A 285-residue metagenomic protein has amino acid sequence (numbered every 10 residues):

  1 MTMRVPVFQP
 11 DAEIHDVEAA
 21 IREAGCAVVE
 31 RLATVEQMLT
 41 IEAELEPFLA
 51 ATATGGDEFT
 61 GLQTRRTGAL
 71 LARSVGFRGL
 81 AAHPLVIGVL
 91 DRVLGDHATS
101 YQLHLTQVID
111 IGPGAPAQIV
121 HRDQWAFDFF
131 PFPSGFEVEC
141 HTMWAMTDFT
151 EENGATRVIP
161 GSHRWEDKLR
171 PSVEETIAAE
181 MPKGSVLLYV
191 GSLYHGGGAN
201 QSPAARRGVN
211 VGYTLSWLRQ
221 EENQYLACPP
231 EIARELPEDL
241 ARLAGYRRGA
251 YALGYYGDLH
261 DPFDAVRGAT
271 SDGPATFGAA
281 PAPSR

Functional and structural regions predicted by a protein language model:
M1-A24, V29-D128: Non-heme Fe(II)-dependent double-stranded beta-helix
V29, W144, L187-Y189: Short hydrophobic-aromatic micro-motifs
R66, R73, H104, V138-C140 (+3 more regions): Residues that flank catalytic or metal-binding motifs in active/ligand-binding sites
A72, A82, I159, Y189 (+1 more regions): A conserved hydrophobic position in a structured secondary element of the catalytic/binding core that shapes
P84-G88, C140, P182, L187: A structural signal for well-ordered alpha-helical segments within the folded catalytic domains of diverse enzymes
L105-V108, T142-W144, V209-Y213: A structural signal for short, well-ordered beta-strand segments
A115-M181, L218-C228: Catalytic core of non-heme Fe(II) oxygenases with the double-stranded beta-helix
W165-L188, S192-L193, G198-R285: Conserved double-stranded beta-helix
